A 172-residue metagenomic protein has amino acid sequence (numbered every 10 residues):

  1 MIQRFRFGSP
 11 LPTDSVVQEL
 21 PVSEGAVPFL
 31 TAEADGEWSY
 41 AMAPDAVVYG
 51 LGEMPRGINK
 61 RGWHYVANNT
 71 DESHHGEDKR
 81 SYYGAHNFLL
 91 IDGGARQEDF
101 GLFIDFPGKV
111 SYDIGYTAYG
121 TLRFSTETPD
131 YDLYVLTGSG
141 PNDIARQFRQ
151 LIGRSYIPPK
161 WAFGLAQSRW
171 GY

Functional and structural regions predicted by a protein language model:
M1-K160, A166-G171: Catalytic and substrate-binding clefts that recognize carbohydrates or anionic sugar/phosphate headgroups
